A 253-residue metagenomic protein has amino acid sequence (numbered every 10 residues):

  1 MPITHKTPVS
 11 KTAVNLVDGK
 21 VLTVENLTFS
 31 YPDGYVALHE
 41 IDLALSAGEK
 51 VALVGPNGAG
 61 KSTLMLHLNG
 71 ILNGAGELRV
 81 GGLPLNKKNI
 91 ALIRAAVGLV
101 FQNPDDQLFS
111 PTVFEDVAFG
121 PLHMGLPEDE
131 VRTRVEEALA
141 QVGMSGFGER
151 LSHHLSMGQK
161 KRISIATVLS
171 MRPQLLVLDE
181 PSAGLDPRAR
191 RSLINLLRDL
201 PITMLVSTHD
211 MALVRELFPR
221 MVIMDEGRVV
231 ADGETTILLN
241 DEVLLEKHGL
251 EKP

Functional and structural regions predicted by a protein language model:
V54-P56: The feature captures the beta-strand-to-loop junction immediately N-terminal to the Walker
G74-L85, I93: Conserved ABC transporter NBD signature motif
D129-F147: Conserved ABC ATPase "signature" region
L151-L155: Conserved ABC ATPase signature
L176-D179: Catalytic Walker B motif of ABC-type/P-loop ATPase nucleotide-binding domains
T208-H209: H-loop/switch region of ABC-family ATPase nucleotide-binding domains
R228-L250: Conserved beta-strand-loop-alpha-helix hinge in the C-terminal portion of ABC ATPase nucleotide-binding domains
